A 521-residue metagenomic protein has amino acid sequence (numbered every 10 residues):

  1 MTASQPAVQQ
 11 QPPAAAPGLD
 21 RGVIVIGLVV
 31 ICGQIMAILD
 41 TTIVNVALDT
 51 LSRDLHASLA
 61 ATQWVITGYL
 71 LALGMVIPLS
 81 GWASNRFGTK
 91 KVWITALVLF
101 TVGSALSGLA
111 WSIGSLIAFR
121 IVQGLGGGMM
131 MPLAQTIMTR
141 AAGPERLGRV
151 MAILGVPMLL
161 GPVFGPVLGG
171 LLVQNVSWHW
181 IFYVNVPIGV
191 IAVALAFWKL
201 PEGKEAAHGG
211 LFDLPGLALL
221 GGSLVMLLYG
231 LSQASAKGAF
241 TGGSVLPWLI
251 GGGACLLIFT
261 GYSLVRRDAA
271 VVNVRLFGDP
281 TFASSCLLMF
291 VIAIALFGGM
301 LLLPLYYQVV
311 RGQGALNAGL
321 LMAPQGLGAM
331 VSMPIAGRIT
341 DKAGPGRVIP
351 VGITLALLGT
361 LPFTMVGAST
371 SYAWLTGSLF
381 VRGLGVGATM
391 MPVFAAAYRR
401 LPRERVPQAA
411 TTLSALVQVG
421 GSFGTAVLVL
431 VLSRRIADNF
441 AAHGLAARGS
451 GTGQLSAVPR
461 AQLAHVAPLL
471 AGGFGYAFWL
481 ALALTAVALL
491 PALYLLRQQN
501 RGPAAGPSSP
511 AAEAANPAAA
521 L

Functional and structural regions predicted by a protein language model:
T2-K199, S332-R347, V351, L357 (+1 more regions): Transmembrane-helix bundle of Major Facilitator Superfamily
T2-Q34, G261, T281, Y398 (+2 more regions): Transmembrane-helix exit segments and adjacent C-terminal regions of multi-pass membrane proteins
G22-L79, S115-L116, S177, N185 (+6 more regions): Transmembrane core module of solute transporters
L79-G81, N85-V102, L106, W111-S115 (+6 more regions): C-terminal module of multi-pass small-molecule transporters
Q174-V186, Q233-V245, G314, R434-L482: A membrane-interface helix-boundary motif in multi-pass transporters
P187-E205, S223-Q233, G252-R266, L489-L496: C-terminal membrane-cytosol helix-exit motif in multi-pass small-molecule transporters
A192-V225, L276-G278, A437, L445-G449: Central mid-sequence intracellular linker of multi-pass
E205-G210, D268-R275, D438-H443, N500-P510: Short, Lys/Arg-enriched, Gly/Pro-containing loop segments at transmembrane-helix junctions of multi-pass membrane
